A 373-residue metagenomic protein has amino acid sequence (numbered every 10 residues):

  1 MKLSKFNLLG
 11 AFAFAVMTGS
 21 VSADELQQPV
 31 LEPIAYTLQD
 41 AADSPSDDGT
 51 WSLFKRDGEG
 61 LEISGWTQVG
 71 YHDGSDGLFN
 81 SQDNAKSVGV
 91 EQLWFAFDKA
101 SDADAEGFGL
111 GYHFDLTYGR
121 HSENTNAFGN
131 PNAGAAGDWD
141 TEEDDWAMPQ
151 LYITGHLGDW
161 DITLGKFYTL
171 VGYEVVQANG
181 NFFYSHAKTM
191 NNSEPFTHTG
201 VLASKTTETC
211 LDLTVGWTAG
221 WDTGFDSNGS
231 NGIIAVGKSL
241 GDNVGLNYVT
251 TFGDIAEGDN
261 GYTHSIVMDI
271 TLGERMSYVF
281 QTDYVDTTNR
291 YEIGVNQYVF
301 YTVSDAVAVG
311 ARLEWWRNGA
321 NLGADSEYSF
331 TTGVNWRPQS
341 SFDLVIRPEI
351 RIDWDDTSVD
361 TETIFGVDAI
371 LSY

Functional and structural regions predicted by a protein language model:
M1-F79: N-terminal periplasmic/intermembrane-space "pro-region" immediately following the signal or transit peptide
D24, P338, T361-Y373: Outer-membrane beta-barrel "beta-signal"
L38-A41, Q82-G89, W139-D145, M190-S193 (+5 more regions): Replace "Gram-negative outer membrane beta-barrel proteins" with "bacterial and organellar outer membrane beta-barrel
S44-G58, A96-A105, L157-D159, T207-T209 (+9 more regions): Outer-membrane beta-barrel proteins
L53-G220, N228-S230, G237-G241, Y298-Y301 (+3 more regions): Outer membrane beta-barrel
G111, D212, G245-N247, S277-V279 (+1 more regions): Structural preference for beta-strand elements that scaffold enzyme active sites
N231-A320: Detector for outer-membrane/organellar transmembrane beta-barrel domains, recognizing the amphipathic beta-strand
S304-W354: C-terminal hydrophobic structural anchor segments that stabilize assembly/packing rather than catalytic chemistry
